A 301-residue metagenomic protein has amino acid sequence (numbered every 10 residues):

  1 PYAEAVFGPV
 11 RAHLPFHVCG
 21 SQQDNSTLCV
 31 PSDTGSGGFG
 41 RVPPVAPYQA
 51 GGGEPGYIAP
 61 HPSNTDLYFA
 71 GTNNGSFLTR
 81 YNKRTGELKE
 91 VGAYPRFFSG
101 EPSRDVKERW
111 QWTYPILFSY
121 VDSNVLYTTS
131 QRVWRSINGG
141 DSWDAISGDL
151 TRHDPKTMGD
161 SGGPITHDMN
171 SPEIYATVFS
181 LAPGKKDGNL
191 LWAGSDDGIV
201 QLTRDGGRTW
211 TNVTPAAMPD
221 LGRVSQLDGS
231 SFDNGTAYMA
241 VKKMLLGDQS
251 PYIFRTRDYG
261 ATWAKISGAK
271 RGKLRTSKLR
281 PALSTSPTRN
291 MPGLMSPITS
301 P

Functional and structural regions predicted by a protein language model:
P1-P301: Beta-propeller blade termini and top-face loops
